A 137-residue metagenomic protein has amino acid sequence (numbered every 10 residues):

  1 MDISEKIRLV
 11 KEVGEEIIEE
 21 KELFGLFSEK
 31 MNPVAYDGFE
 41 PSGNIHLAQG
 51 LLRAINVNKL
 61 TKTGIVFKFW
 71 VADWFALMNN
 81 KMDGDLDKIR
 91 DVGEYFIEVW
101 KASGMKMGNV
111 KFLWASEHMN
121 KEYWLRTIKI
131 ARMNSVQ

Functional and structural regions predicted by a protein language model:
M1-Q137: NTP-dependent nucleotidyl-transfer catalytic core
